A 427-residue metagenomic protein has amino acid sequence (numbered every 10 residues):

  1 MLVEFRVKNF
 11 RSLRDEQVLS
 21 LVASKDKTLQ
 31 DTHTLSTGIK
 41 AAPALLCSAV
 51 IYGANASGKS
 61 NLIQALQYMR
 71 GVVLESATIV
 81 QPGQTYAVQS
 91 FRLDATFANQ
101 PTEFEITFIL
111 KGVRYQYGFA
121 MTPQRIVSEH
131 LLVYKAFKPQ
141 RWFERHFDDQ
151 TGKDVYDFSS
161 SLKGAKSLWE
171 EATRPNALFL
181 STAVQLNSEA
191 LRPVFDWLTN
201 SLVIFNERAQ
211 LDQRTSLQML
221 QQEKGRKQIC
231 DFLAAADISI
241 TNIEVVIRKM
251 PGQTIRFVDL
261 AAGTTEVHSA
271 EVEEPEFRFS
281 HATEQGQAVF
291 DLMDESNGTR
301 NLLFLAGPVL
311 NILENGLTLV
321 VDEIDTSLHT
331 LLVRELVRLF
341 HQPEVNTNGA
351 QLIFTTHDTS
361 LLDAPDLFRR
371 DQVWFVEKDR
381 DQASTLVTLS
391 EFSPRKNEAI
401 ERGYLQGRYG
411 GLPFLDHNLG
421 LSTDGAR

Functional and structural regions predicted by a protein language model:
M1-K40, A44-V73, S280-P413: Switch/communication elements of ASCE P-loop NTPase nucleotide-binding domains
L2-F5, T102-F104, G112-R114, G225-Q228: Short alpha-helical segments and helix-capping/turn motifs at coil-helix boundaries
F5, F104-I106, I126-V133, P275-T283 (+1 more regions): Short polybasic amphipathic segments
K8, Q210-D294, P413, H417-L419 (+1 more regions): Extended helical coiled-coil dimerization/tether regions that scaffold and oligomerize large DNA-maintenance assemblies
R14, N99-P101, G112-R114, P123-V127 (+3 more regions): Coil-to-beta-strand transition motifs
S36, A41-V50, A54, I63-Y117 (+1 more regions): Conserved P-loop NTP-binding catalytic core
S60-Q100, A172-D231, R338, Q342-L352 (+1 more regions): An exposure/low-complexity boundary signal
Q116-T254: Electropositive, glycine-dotted interaction segments that contact anionic polymers or phosphate-rich ligands
